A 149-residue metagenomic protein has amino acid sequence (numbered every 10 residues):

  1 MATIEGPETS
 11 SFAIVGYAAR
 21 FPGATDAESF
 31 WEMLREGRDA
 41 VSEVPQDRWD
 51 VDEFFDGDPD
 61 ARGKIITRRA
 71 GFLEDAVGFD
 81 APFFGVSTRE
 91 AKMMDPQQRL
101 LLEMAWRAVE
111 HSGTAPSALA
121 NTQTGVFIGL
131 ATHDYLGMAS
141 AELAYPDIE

Functional and structural regions predicted by a protein language model:
A2-E149: Cys-dependent condensing catalytic cores that perform Claisen condensation/acyl-transfer in fatty-acid/polyketide
